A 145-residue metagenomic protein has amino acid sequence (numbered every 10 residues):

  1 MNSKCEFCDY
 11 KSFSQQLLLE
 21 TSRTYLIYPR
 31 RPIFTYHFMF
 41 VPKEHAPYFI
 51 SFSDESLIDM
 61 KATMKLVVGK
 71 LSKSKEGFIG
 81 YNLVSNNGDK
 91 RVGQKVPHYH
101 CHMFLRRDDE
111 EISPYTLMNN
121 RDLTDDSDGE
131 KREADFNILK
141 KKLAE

Functional and structural regions predicted by a protein language model:
M1-E145: HIT superfamily nucleotide-processing domains
